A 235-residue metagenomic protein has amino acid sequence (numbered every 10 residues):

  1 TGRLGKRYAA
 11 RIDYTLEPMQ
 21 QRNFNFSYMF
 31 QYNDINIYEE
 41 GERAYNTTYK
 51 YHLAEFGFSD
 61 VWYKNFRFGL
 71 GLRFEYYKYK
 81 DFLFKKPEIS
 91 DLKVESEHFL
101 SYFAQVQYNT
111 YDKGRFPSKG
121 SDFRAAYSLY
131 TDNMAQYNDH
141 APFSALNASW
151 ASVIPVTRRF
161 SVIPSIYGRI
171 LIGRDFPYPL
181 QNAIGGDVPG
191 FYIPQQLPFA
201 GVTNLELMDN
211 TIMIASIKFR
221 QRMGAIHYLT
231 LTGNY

Functional and structural regions predicted by a protein language model:
T1-F103, D187-Q196, L205-M213, Y228: Gram-negative/organellar outer-membrane beta-barrel architecture
N25-Q31, G69-E75, Q107, D122-S128 (+2 more regions): Transmembrane beta-strands of outer-membrane beta-barrel proteins
I89-S90, A183-I184, G233: Juxtamembrane/interface motifs at transmembrane-helix termini
F103-Q107, Y111-G224: C-terminal outer-membrane beta-barrel translocator/porin domains of Gram-negative envelope proteins and their
R220-Y235: C-terminal hydrophobic structural anchor segments that stabilize assembly/packing rather than catalytic chemistry
